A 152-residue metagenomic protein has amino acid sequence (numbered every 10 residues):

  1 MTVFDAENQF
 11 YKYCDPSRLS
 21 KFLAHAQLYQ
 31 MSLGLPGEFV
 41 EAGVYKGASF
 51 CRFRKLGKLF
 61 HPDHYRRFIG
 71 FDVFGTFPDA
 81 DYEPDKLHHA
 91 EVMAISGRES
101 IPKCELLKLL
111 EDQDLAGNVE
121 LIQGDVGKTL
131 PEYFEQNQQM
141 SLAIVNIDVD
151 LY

Functional and structural regions predicted by a protein language model:
M1-P16, L33, E38-Y152: S-adenosylmethionine/decaboxylated-SAM
S20-L23, A48: Aromatic- and histidine-enriched alpha-helix N-cap/loop-to-helix transition segments that scaffold the rims
F22-L35: Conserved alpha-helix/loop element of class I SAM-dependent methyltransferases that forms part of the SAM/SAH-binding
